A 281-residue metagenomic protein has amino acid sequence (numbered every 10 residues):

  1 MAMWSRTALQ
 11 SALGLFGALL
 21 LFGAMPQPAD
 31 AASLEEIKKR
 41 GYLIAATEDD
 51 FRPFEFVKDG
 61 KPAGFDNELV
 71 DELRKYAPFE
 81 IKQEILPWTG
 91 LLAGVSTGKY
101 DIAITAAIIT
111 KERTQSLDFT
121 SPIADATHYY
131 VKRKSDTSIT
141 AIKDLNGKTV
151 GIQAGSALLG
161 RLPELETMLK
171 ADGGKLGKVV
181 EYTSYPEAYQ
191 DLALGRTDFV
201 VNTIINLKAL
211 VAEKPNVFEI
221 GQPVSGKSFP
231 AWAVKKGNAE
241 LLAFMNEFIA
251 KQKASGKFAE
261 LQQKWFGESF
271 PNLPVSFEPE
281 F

Functional and structural regions predicted by a protein language model:
S11-A24: Bacterial N-terminal signal peptides
A31-A106, M245, Q252-S255, K264: Extracytoplasmic small-molecule ligand-binding "clamshell" domains of the periplasmic binding protein/Venus flytrap
L43-I44, P78-E80, S96-T105, K148-T149 (+3 more regions): Alpha-to-beta junction loops
D49, A124-K132, K208-A250, E268-F281: Periplasmic-binding protein-like
N67-Y76, D136-D144, K148-A157, A231-F270: Extended ligand-binding regions for polar small-molecule ligands
V70-F79, L158-E181, V211-P215: Ligand-binding cleft/hinge of the Venus flytrap
D71, K75-Y76, E80-D144, F218 (+2 more regions): Acidic, polar ligand-binding/catalytic clefts
G90, A106-Q115, R161-M168, P186 (+1 more regions): A ligand-binding cleft/hinge motif common to bilobed small-molecule-binding domains
